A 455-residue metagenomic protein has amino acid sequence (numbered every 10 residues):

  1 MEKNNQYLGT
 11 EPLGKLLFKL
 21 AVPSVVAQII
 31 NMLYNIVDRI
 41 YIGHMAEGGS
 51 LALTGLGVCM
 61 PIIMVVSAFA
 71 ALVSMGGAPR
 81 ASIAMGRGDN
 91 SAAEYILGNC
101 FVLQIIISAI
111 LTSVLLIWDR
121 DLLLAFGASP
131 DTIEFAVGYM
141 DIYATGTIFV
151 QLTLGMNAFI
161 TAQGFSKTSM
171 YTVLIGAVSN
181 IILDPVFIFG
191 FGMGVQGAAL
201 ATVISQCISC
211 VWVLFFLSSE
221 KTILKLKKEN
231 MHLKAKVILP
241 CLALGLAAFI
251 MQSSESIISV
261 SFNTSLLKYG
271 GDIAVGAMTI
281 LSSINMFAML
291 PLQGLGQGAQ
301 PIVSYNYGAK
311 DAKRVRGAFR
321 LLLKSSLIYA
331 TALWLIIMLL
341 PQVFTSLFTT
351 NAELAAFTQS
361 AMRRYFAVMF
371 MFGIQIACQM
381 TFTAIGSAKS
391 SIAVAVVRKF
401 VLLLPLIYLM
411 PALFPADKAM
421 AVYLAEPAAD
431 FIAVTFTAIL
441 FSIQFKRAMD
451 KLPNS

Functional and structural regions predicted by a protein language model:
M1-S24, A81-I148, G190-G245, V303-V368 (+1 more regions): Short alpha-helical transmembrane segments in multi-pass integral membrane proteins
L8-G48, P61-R80, I105-T112, T147 (+5 more regions): N-terminal transmembrane alpha-helices
K19-D38, I142, G176, S205-S209 (+4 more regions): Transmembrane helical elements of multi-pass membrane transporters/channels
I29, L33-T54, L123-P130, V186-M193 (+5 more regions): Helix-terminus/linker motif at the lipid-water interface of multi-pass membrane proteins
I36-I40, S113, D121, G155-F159 (+8 more regions): Alpha-helical transmembrane segments of multipass membrane proteins
S50-P61, M140, A199, D272-F287 (+2 more regions): Small-residue hotspots at the loop-to-helix junctions and early N-terminal turns of transmembrane alpha-helices
L53-S113, V150-S169, A277-L335, L339-P341 (+1 more regions): Small-residue-rich hydrophobic transmembrane alpha-helices
S74, Y143-T161, S169-A177, A198-V213 (+4 more regions): Short runs within selected transmembrane alpha-helices of multi-pass transporters and secretion channels
